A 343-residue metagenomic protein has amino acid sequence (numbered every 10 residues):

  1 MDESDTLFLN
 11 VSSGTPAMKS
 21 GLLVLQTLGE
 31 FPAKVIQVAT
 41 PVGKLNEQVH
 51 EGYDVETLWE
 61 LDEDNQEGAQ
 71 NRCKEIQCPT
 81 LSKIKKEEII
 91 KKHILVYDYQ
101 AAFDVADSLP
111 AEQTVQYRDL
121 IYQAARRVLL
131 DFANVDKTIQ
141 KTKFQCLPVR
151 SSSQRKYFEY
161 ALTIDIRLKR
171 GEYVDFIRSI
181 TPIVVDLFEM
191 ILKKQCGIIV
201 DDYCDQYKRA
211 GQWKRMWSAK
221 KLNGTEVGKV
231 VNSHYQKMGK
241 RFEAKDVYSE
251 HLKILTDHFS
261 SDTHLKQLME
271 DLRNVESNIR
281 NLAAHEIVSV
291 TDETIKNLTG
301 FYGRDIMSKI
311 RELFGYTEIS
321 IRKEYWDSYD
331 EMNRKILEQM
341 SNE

Functional and structural regions predicted by a protein language model:
M1-F8, T15-E343: Long, low-complexity, Lys/Arg-enriched
